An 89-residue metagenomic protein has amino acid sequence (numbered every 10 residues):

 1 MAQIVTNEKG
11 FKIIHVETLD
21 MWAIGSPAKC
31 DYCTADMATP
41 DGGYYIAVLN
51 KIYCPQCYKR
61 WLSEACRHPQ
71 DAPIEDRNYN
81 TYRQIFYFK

Functional and structural regions predicted by a protein language model:
M1-S26, S63-K89: Short, intrinsically disordered terminal segments enriched in charged and Pro/Gly residues
I24-A38: Cys/His-rich Zn2+-binding "zinc-finger" mini-domains, especially FYVE domains and B-box/RING-like TRIM modules
C30-C33, I46, C54: Short cysteine-rich clusters marking metal-coordination/redox-active sites
A38, Y53-P55: Zinc-coordinating Cys/His ligand positions in small cysteine/histidine-rich zinc-finger domains
T39-P40, S63: Short, non-ligating residues that shape and space the ligands of small metal-coordination modules and catalytic
D41-K51: Short linker/helix segments within small regulatory modules
